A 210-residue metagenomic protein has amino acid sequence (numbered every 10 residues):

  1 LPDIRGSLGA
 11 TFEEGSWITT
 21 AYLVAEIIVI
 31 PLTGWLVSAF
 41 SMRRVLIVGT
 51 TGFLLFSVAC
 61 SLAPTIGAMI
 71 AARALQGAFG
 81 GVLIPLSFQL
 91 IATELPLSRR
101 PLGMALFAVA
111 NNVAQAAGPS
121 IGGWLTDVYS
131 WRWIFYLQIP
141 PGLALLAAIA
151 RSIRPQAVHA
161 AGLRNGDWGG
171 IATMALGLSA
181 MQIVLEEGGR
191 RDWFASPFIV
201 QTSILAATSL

Functional and structural regions predicted by a protein language model:
L1-S152: Transmembrane-helix bundle of Major Facilitator Superfamily
D127-L210: Hydrophobic transmembrane-helix bundles of small-molecule transporters
